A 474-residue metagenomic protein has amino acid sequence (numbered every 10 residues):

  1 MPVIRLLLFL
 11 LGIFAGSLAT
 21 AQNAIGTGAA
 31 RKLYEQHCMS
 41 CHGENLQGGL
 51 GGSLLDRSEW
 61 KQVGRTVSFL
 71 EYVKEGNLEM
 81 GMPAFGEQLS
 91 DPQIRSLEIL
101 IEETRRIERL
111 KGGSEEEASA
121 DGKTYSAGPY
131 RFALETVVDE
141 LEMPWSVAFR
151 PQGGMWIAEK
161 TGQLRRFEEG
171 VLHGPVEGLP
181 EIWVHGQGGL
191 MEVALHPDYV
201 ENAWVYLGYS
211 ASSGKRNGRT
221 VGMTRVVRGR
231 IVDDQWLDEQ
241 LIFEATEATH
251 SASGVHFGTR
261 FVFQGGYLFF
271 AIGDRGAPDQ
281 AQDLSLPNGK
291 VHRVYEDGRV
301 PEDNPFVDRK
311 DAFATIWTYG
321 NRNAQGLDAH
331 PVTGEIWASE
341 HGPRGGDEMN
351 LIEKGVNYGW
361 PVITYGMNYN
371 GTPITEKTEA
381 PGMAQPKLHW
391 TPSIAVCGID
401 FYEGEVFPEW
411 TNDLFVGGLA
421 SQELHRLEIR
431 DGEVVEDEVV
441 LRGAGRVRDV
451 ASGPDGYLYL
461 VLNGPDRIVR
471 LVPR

Functional and structural regions predicted by a protein language model:
R5-S17: Bacterial N-terminal signal peptides
S17-L33, F257, F313: Electrostatic cytochrome c docking/interface patches
S40, N45, G49-L50, L55-R105 (+1 more regions): Extracytoplasmic electron-transfer domains, predominantly the class I c-type cytochrome c fold
S90-S96, I101-P278, G326-A329, E335-G342 (+2 more regions): Acidic, Gly/Ser/Thr-rich repeat motifs that build Ca2+-stabilized beta-propeller blades
G174-G188, E239-V255, E296-W317, P361-T391: Surface-exposed loop and turn segments in beta-propeller and other repeat-based domains that flank or scaffold
G222-D234, L284-D297, I352-E353: Beta-propeller blade signature
A312-E353: Repeat-solenoid scaffold signature
N321, E433-P454: Conserved blade-ending motifs and adjacent loop-strand segments that build the rim/top face of beta-propeller domains
